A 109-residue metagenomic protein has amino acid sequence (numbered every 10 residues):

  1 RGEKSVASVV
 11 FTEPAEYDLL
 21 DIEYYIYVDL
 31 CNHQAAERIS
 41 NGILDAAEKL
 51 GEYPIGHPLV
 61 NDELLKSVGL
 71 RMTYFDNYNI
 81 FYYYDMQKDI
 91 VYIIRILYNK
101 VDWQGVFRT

Functional and structural regions predicted by a protein language model:
R1-G42: Arg/Lys-rich, positively charged N-terminal/basic patches that mediate binding to nucleic acids
G2, F75-T109: Enriched for short, Lys/Arg-rich terminal
I22-I26, A47-L50, P54: Hydrophobic recognition helices of helix-based DNA-binding modules
G42, S67-L70, I96-Y98: A generic structural signal for ordered secondary structure
D45-E48, R95: Generic alpha-helical structural context detector
Y53-Q87: Basic/aromatic recognition patch in beta-strand/loop cores that engages polyanionic ligands
